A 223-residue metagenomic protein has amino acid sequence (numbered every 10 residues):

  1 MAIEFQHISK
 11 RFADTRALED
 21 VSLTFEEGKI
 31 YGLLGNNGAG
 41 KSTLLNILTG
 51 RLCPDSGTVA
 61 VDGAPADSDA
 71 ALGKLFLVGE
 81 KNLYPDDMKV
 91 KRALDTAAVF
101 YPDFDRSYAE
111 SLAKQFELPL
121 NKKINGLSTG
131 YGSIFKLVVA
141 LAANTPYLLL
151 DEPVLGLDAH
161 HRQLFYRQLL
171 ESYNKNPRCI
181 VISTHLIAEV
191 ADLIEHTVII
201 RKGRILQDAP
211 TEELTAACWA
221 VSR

Functional and structural regions predicted by a protein language model:
Y31-N36: The feature captures the beta-strand-to-loop junction immediately N-terminal to the Walker
A39, A159-H161: Helix N-cap at the start of a conserved alpha-helix in ABC-type nucleotide-binding domains
T49: Helix-to-loop junction immediately C-terminal to a conserved catalytic motif
G57-A71: Conserved ABC transporter NBD signature motif
G79-K136: ABC-family P-loop ATPase nucleotide-binding domains
L148-E152, L157: Catalytic Walker B motif of ABC-type/P-loop ATPase nucleotide-binding domains
